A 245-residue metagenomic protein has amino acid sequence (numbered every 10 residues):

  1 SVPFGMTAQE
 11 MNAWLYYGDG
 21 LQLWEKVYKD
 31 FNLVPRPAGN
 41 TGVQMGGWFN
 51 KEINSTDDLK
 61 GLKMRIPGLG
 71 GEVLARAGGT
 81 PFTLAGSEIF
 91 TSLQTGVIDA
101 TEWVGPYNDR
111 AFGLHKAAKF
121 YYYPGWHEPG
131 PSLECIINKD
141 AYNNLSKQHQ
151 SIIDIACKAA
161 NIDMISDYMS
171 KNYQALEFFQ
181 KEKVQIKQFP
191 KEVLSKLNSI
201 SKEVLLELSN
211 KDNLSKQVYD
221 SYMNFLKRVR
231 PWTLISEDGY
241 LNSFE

Functional and structural regions predicted by a protein language model:
S1-M11, L23-E245: N-terminal secretory/targeting leader peptides
L15-L23: Core domains of carbohydrate- and sulfate-ester-processing enzymes
